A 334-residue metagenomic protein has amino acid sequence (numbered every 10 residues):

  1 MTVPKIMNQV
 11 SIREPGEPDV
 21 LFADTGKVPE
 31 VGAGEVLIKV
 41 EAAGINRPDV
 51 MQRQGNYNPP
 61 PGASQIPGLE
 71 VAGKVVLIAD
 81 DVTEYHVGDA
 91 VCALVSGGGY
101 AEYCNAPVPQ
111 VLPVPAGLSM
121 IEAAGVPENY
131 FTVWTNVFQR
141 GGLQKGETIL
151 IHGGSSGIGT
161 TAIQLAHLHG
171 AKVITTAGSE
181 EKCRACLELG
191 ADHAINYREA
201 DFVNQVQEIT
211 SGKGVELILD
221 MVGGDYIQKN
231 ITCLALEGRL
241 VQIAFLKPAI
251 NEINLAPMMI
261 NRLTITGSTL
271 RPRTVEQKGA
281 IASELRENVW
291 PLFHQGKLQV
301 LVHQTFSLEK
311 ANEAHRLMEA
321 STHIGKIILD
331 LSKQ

Functional and structural regions predicted by a protein language model:
T2-K5, E276-Q334: C-terminal hydrophobic helical "lid"/dimerization subdomain of Rossmann-like NAD(P)H-dependent oxidoreductases
K27-G44, N56-G98: Glycine-rich beta-strand-centered segment in the early N-terminal region that forms part of a ligand/cofactor-binding
M51, G62, E84, A90-G153: NAD(P)H dinucleotide-binding glycine-rich loop of Rossmann-like/cofactor-binding domains, especially the beta1-alpha1
A90, T148, K172, R239 (+1 more regions): Short glycine-centered segments of the SAM/dcSAM-binding site in methyltransferase folds
G99-E102, A177-A185, F202, I250-L255: Short, glycine/polar-rich helix-capping loops at beta-to-alpha or helix-loop-helix junctions that flank or form
A124-A200: Mid-domain Rossmann-like dinucleotide-binding core that forms the NAD(H)/NADP(H) cofactor-binding site
E180, D225-K297, D330-Q334: Glycine-rich phosphate-binding loop and adjacent beta-alpha segment of Rossmann(oid) nucleotide-cofactor-binding
F202-G212: Short amphipathic alpha-helix with an adjacent loop that forms part of the alpha/beta core around
